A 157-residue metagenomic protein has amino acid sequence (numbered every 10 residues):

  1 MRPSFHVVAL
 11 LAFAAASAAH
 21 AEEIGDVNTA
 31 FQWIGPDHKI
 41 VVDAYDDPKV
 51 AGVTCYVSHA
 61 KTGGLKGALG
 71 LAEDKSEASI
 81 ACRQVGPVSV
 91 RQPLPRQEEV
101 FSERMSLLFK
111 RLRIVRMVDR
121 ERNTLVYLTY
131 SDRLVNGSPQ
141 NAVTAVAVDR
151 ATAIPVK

Functional and structural regions predicted by a protein language model:
M1-V8: Bacterial N-terminal signal peptides that target proteins for export
V8-A16: Bacterial N-terminal signal peptides
S17-A21: Sec/Tat signal peptide C-region and signal peptidase I cleavage site
E22-A81: N-terminal secretory signal peptides
E22-V27, W33, V88-K157: Low-complexity intrinsically disordered segments
A44, V57, Q84, M117 (+1 more regions): Hydrophobic side chains in beta-strands
Y45-A51, V85-S89, R120: A short, structured loop/turn motif at beta-sheet edges
A60-L108: Structured domain cores in non-transmembrane regions
